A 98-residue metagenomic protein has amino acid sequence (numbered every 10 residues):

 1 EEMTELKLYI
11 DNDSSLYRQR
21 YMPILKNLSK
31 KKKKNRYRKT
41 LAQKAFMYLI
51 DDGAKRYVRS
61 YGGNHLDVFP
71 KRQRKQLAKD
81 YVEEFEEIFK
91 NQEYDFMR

Functional and structural regions predicted by a protein language model:
E1-R98: Acidic interaction surfaces
